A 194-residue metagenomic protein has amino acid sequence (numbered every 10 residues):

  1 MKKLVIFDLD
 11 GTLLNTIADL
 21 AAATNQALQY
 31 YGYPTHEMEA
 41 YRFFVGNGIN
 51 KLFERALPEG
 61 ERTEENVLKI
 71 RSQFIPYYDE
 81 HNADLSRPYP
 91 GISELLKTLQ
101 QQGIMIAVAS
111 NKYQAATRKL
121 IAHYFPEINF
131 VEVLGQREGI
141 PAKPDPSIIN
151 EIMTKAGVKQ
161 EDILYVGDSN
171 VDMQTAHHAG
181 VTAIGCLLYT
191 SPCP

Functional and structural regions predicted by a protein language model:
K2-F43: Active-site neighborhood of HAD-like aspartate-dependent phosphohydrolases
A21, N25, G46-E54, R71 (+2 more regions): An amphipathic alpha-helix signature
A27-L28, G48-R62, L120, I152-M153: Helix-loop "lid/cap" segments that line or gate small-molecule binding pockets
Y31, R55-S93: Metal-dependent phosphoesterase signature
D84-R87, Y113-V166, N170-A179: Substrate-recognition "cap/lid" segment bordering the active-site pocket of phosphatases
L95-I121: Substrate-recognition element of Asp-dependent hydrolases with the DxDx(T/V) motif
A183-G185: Short hydrophobic beta-strand element within catalytic cores of glycosyltransferases and related nucleotide-activated
Y189-P194: Conserved small/polar residues in nucleotide/adenosyl-binding loops
